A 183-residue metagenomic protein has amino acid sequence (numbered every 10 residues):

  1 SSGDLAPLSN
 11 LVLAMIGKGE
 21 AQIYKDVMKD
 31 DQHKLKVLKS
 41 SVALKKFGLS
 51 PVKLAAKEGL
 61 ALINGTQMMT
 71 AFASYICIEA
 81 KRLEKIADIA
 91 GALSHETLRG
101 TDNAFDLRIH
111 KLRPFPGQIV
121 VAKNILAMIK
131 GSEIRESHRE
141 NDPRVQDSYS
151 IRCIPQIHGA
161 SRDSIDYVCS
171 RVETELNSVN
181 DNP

Functional and structural regions predicted by a protein language model:
S2-F115: Active-site cavity-forming subdomains of large catalytic enzyme subunits
L62, H95-P183: Accessory "access/gating" subregions that flank catalytic or transport cores
